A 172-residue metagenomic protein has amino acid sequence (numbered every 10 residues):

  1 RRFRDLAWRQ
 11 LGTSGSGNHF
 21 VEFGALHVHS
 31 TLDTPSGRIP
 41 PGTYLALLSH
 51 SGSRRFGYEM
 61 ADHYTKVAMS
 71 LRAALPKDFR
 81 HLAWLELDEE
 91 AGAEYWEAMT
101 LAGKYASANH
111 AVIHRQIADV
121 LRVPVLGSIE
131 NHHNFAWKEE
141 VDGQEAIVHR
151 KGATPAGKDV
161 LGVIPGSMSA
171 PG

Functional and structural regions predicted by a protein language model:
R1-G172: Domain-length cofactor-binding catalytic modules of enzymes
